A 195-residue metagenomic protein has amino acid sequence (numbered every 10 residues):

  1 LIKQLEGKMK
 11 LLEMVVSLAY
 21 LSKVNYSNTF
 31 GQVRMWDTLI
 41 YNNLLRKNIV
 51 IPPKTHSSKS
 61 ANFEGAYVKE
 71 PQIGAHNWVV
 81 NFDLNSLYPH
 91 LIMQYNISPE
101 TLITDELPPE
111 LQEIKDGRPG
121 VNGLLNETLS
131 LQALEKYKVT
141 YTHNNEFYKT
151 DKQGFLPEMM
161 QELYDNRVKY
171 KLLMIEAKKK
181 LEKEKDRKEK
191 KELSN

Functional and structural regions predicted by a protein language model:
L1-P99, D186-N195: Common nucleic-acid-contacting/processivity interface regions adjacent to the catalytic cores of nucleic-acid enzymes
W78, L84-N195: Helical catalytic core of nucleic-acid polymerases
